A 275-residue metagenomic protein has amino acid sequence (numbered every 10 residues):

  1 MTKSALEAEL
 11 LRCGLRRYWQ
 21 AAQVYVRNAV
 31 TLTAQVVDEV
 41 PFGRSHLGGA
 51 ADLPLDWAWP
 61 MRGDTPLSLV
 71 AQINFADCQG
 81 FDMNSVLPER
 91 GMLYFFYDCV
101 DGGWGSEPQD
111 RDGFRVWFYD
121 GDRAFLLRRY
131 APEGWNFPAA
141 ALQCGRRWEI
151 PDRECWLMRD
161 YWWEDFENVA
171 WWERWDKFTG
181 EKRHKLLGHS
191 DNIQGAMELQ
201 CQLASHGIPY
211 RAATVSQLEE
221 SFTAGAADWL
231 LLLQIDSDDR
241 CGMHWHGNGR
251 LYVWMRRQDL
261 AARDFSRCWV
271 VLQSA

Functional and structural regions predicted by a protein language model:
M1-A275: Preference for intrinsically disordered or flexible, low-complexity segments and adjacent hinge/connector residues
